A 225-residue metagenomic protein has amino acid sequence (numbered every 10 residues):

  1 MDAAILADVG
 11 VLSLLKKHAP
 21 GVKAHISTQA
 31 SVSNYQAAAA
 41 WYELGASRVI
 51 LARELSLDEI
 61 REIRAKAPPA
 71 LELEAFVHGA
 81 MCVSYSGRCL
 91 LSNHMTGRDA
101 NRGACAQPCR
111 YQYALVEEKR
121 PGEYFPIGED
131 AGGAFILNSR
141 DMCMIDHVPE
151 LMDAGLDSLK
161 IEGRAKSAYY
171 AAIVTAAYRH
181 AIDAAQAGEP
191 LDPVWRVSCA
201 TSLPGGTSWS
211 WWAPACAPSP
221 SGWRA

Functional and structural regions predicted by a protein language model:
M1-A40: N-terminal active-site wall of soluble small-molecule enzyme domains
K23, A39-Y42, S47-A225: Surface-exposed amphipathic alpha-helical tracts and adjacent flexible/coil segments at the periphery of soluble enzymes
